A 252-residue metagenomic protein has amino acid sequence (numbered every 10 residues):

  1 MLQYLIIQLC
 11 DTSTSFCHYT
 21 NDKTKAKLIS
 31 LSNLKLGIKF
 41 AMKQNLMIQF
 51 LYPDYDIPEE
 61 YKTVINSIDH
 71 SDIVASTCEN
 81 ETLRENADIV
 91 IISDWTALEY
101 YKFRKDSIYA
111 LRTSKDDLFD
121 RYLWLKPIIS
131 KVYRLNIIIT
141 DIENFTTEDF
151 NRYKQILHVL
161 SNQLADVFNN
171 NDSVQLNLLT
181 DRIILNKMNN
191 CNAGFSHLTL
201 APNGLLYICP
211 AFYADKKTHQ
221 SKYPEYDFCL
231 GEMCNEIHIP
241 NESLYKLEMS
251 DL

Functional and structural regions predicted by a protein language model:
M1-N86: Conserved alpha-helical substructure of the radical SAM core
Y4-L5, Q44-L51, A97-D181: Conserved C-terminal portion of the radical SAM core fold that forms the substrate/S-adenosylmethionine-binding
I68-V74, E81-S93, E99-R112, K131-Y133: Active-site regions of enzymes building and remodeling cell-envelope glycoconjugates
Q155-R182, A211-L252: C-terminal accessory region of radical SAM enzymes
C191-G194: Short, small/polar residue-rich loop motifs at catalytic or cofactor-binding pockets
A201: Short, acidic, Ser/Thr-enriched surface-loop or helix-capping motifs
